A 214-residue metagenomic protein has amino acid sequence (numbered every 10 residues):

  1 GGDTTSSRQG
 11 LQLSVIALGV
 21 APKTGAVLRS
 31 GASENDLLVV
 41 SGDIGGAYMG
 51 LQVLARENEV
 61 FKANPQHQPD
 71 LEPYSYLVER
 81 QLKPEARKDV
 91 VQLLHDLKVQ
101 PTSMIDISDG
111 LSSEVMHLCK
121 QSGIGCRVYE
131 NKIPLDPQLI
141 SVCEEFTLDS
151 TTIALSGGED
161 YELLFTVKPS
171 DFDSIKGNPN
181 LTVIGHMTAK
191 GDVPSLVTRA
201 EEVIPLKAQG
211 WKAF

Functional and structural regions predicted by a protein language model:
G1-E57, H186: Glycine-rich anion-binding loops of enzyme active sites
G1-G2, K23-V27, D89-V90, S112-S113 (+1 more regions): Glycine-rich, charged/polar anion/phosphate-binding loops that engage phosphate groups from diverse ligands
S7-L13, L18, D96, Q100-F214: Glycine-/charge-enriched secondary-structure boundary and capping motifs
I16-L28, P73-D96: Active-site glycine-rich loop that binds ribose-phosphate moieties when present
K23-L28, F61-P65, G125-V128: Phosphate-handling active-site elements
S30, V39, D43, E79-K83 (+3 more regions): Glycine- and other small-residue-rich loops at beta-strand/loop junctions that grip anionic moieties
L37, D43, G50-V53, L93-D96 (+2 more regions): Alpha-helical scaffold segments in soluble metabolic enzymes
G50-H67, L71: Short, compositionally biased
